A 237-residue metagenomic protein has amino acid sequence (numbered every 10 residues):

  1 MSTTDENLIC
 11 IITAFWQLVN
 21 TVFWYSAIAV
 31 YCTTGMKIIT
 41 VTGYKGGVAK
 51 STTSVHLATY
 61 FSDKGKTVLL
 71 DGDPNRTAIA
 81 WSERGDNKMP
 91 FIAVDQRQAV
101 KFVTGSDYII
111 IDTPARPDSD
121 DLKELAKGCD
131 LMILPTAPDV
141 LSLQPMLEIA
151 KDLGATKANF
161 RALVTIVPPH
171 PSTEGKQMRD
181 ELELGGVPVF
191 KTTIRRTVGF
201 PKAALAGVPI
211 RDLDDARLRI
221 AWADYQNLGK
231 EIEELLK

Functional and structural regions predicted by a protein language model:
S2-I38: Extreme N-terminal, non-catalytic leader segments that precede Walker-type/kinase nucleotide-binding cores
G35-P74, S106: Walker A/P-loop phosphate-binding motif and the immediately C-terminal alpha-helix
P74-P90: P-loop NTPase switch/communication element
V103-L122: Switch II (G3) loop of P-loop NTPases
D120-D139: Inter-motif core of Ras-like GTPase G domains
A137, R161-G175, T192-A203: G-domain G4 guanine-recognition motif of GTPases
M178-R211: Beta-strand-loop-alpha "switch" segments that mediate conformational coupling across diverse proteins
A203-Q226: Inter-lobe coupling/hinge region of RecA-like P-loop helicase motors
